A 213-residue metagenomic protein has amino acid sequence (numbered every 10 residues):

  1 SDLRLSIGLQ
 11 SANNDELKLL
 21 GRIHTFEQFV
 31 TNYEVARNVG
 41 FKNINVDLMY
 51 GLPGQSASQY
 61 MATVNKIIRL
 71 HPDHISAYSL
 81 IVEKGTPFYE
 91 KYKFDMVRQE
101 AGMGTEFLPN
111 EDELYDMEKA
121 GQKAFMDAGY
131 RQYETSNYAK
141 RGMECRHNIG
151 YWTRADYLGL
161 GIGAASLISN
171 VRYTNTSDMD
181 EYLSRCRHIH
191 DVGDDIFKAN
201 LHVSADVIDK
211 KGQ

Functional and structural regions predicted by a protein language model:
S1-Q213: C-terminal scaffold of the Radical SAM
